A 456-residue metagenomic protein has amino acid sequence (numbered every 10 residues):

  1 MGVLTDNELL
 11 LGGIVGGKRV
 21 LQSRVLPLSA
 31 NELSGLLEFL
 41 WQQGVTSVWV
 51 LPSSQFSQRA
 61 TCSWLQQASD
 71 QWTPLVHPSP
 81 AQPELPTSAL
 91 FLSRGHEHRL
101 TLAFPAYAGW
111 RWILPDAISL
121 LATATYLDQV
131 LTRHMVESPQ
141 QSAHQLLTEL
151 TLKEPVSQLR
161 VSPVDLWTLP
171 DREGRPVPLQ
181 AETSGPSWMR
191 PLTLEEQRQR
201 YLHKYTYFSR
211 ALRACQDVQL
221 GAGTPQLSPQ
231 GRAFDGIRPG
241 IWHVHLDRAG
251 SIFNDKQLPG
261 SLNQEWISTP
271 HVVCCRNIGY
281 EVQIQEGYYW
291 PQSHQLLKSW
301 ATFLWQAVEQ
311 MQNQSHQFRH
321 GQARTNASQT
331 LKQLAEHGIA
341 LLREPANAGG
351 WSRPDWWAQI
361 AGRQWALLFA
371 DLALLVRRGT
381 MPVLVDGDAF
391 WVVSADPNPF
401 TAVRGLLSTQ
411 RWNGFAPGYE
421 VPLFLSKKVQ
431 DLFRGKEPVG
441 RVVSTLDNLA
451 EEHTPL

Functional and structural regions predicted by a protein language model:
G2-L456: Conserved acidic
